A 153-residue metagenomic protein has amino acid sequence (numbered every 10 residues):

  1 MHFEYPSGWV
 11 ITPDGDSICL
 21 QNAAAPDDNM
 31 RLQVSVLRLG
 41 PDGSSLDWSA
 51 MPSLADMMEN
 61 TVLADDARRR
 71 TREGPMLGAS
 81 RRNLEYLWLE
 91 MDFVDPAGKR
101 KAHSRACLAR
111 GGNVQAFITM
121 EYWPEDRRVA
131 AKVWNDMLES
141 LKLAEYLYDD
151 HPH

Functional and structural regions predicted by a protein language model:
M1-E59, V94: Secretory pathway targeting signatures of secreted, lumenal, and periplasmic proteins
H2, C19, W88, A116-F117: General beta-strand recognition
W9, A116-H153: Surface-exposed amphipathic alpha-helical segments
D14, G111-G112: Structural motif
Q21-P26, L54, D66-T71, D149-H153: Beta-sandwich/jellyroll recognition modules and their flexible linkers
N29-Q33, R100, R127-K132: A short, polar/proline- and glycine-enriched secondary-structure boundary/capping micro-motif
M30-Q33, E85, N113-T119: Glycine-rich, often proline-containing surface loops adjacent to acidic residues and nearby aromatics that form
P52-G111, N135: Signature of long, low-cysteine stretches enriched in small and polar/charged residues
